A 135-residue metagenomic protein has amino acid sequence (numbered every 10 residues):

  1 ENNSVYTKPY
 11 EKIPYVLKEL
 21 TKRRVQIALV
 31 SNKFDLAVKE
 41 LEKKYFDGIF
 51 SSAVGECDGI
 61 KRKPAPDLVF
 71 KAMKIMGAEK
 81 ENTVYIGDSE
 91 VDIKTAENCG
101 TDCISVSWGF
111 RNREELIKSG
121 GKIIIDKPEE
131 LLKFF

Functional and structural regions predicted by a protein language model:
N2-L29, D35, K39, K43 (+1 more regions): Short, acidic loop-to-helix structural element flanking the phosphoryl-transfer center in phosphate-processing enzymes
Y6, F34-Y85, E90-C99, R113-E115: Substrate-recognition "cap/lid" segment bordering the active-site pocket of phosphatases
N32, C57, S107-G109, P128: Short secondary-structure boundary segments
W108-K118: Short, glycine/polar-rich helix-capping loops at beta-to-alpha or helix-loop-helix junctions that flank or form
I123-K127: Short acidic-hydrophobic, aromatic-tinged amphipathic segments that line or gate anion-handling sites
L131-F135: Short amphipathic alpha-helix with an adjacent loop that forms part of the alpha/beta core around
